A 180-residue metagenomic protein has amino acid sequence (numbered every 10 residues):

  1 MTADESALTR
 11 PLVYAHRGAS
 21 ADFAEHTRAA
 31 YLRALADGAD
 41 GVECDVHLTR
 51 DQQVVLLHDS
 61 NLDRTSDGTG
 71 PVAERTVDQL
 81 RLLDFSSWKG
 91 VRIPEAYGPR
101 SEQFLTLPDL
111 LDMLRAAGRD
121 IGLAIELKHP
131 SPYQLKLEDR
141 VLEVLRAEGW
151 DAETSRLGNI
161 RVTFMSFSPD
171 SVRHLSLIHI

Functional and structural regions predicted by a protein language model:
M1-I178: Phosphate-group recognition and catalysis centered on beta-loop-alpha active-site segments
